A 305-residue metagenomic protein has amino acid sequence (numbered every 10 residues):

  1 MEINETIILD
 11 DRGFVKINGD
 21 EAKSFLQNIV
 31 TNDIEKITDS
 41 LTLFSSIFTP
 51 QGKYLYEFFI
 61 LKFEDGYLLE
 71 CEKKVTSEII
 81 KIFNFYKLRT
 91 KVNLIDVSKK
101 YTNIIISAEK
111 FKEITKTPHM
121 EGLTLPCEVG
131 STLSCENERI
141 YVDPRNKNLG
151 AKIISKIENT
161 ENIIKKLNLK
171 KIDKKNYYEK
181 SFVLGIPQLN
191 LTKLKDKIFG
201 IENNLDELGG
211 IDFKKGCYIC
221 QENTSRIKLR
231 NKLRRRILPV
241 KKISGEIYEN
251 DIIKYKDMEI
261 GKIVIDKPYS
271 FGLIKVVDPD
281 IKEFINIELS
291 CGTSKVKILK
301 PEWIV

Functional and structural regions predicted by a protein language model:
M1-E57, L61-E64: Acidic, proline/glycine-enriched N-terminal capping motif
I3-L9, G13-K16, F59-L184, Y255: Acidic, low-complexity central loop/insert segments
K16-A22, K36, I106-K110, K241-Y248: Short, surface-exposed ligand-recognition loops at beta-strand->loop->(often short) alpha-helix junctions that present
V30, K73-V75, F83, L229-N231 (+1 more regions): A short beta-strand motif that forms part of the nucleic acid-binding face of small beta-barrel RNA-binding folds
S40-L41, I114, G130, E136 (+2 more regions): Glycine-centered loop/turn motifs
T49, K74, E302-I304: N-terminal auxiliary interaction/assembly segments of multi-subunit proteins
Y54, N203, L208-I211, Q221 (+1 more regions): Glycine-rich, small/acidic residue-mixed loop/short-helix segments
L149-P239: Anionic-ligand-binding alpha/beta catalytic cores of soluble enzymes and soluble regulatory domains that recognize
